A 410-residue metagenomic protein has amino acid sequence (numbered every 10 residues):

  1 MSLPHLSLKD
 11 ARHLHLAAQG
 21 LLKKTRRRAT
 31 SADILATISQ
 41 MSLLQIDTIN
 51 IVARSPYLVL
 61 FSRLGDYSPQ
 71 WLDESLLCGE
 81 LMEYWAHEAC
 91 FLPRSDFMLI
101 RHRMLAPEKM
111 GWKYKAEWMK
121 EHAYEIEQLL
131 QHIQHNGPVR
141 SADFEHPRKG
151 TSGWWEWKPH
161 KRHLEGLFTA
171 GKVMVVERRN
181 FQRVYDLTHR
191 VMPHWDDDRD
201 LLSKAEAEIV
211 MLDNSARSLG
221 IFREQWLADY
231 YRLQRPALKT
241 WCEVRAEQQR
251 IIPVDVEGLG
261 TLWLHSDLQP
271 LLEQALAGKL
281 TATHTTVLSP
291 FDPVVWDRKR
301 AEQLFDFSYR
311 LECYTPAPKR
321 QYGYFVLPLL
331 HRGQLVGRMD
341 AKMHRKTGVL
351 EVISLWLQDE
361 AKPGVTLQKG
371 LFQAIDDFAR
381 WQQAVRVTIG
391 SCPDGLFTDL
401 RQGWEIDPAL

Functional and structural regions predicted by a protein language model:
M1-L288, D292-V295, R300, L304-L311 (+3 more regions): Long, low-complexity intrinsically disordered regions
